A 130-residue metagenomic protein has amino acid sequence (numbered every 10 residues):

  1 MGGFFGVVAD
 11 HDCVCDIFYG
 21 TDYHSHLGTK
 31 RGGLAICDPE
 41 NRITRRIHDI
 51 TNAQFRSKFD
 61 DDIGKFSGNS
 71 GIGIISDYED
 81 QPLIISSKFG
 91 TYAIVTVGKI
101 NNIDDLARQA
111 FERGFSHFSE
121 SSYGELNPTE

Functional and structural regions predicted by a protein language model:
M1-E130: Conserved short alpha-helical segments that host acidic/polar catalytic motifs at enzyme active sites
